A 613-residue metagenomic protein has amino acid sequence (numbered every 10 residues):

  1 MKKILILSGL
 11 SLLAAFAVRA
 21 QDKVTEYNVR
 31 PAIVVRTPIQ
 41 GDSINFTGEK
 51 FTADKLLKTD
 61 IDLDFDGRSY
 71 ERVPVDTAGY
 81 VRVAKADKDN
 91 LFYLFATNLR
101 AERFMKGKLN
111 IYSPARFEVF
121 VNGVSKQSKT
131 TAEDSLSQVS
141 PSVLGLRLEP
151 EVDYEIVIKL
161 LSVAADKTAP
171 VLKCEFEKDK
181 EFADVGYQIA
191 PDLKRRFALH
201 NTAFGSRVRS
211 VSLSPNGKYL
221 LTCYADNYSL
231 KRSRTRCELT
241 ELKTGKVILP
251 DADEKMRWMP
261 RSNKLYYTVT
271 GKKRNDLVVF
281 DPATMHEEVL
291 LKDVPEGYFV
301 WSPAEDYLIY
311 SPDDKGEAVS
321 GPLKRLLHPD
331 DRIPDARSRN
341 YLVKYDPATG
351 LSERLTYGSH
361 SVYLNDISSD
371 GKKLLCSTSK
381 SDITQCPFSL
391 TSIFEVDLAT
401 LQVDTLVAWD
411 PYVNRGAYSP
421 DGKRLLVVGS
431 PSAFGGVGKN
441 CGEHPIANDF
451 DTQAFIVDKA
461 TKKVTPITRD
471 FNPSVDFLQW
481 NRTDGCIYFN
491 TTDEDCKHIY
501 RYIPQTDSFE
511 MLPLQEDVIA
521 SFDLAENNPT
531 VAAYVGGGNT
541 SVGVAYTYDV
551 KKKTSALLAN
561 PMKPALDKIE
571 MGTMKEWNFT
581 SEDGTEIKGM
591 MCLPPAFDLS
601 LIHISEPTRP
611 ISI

Functional and structural regions predicted by a protein language model:
Q21-Y80, N98, V157-R196: Accessory carbohydrate-binding/adhesion or oligomerization-edge regions at the termini of glycan-active proteins
A101, K106-F120, I156: Aromatic-lined ligand-binding clefts that engage carbohydrates, nucleic acids, or primary amines
F104, V121-A169: Beta-strand-rich ligand-recognition modules
N201, V208-S212, G217-Y224, K231 (+6 more regions): Non-catalytic accessory segments flanking enzyme active sites
G205, Y224-R236, T268-V278, L291-G297 (+10 more regions): A flexible loop/linker signature enriched in serine peptidases of the S9 family
V211-Y219, M256-L265, F299-Y307, N365-K373 (+4 more regions): Blade-terminus and WD-like Trp-Asp/Gly-His loop motifs, strongest in beta-propeller folds
E241-T244, D281-M285, D346-G350, D397-L401 (+3 more regions): Short loop/turn segments that connect beta-strands within beta-propeller blades
I602-I613: Single conserved hydrophobic/aromatic residue that forms the stacking wall/gate of nucleotide- or nucleobase-binding
